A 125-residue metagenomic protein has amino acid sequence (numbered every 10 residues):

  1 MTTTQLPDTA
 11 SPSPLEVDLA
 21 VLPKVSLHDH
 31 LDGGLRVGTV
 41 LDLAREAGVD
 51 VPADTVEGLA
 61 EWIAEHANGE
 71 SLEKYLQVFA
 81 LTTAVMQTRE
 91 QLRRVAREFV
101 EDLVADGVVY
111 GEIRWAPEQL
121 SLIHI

Functional and structural regions predicted by a protein language model:
T2-I123: Metal-cofactor-binding active-site regions of metalloenzymes
